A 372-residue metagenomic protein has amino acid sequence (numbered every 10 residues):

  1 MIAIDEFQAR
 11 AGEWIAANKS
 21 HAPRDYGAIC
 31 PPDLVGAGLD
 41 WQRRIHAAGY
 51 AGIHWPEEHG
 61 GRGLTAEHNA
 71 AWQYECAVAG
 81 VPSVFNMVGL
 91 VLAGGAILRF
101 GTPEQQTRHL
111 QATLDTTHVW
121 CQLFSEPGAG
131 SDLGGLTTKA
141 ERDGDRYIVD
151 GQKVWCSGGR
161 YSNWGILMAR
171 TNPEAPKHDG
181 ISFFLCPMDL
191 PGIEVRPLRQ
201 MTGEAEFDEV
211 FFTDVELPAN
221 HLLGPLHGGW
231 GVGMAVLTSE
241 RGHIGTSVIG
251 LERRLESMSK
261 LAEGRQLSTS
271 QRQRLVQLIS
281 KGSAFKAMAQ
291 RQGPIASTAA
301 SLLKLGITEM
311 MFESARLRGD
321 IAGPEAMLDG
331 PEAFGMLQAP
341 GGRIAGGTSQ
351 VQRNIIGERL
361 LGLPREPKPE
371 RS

Functional and structural regions predicted by a protein language model:
M1-M87, R108, A112, I244-G245 (+2 more regions): Amphipathic, small/basic residue-rich leader segments at the start of a protein or domain
I2, F7, I193-K286, G342: Glycine-rich beta->alpha junctions and the first turn(s) of the following alpha-helix
Q8, E67, A71-W72, L92 (+4 more regions): Glycine-rich phosphate/cofactor-binding loops in nucleotide/flavin-utilizing enzymes
H46-T117, G158-W164, G282, A289 (+4 more regions): Internal helix-loop-helix
T116-F124, M168: A short, Trp-centered hydrophobic/proline-enriched beta-strand micro-motif
A129, V154-R160, M201-T202, G341-T348: Glycine-rich phosphate/pyrophosphate-binding beta-alpha loops
T138-E141: A structural signal for short hydrophobic beta-strand segments in well-ordered beta-sheet cores
D145-R146, D150-R196: A short core secondary-structure module
